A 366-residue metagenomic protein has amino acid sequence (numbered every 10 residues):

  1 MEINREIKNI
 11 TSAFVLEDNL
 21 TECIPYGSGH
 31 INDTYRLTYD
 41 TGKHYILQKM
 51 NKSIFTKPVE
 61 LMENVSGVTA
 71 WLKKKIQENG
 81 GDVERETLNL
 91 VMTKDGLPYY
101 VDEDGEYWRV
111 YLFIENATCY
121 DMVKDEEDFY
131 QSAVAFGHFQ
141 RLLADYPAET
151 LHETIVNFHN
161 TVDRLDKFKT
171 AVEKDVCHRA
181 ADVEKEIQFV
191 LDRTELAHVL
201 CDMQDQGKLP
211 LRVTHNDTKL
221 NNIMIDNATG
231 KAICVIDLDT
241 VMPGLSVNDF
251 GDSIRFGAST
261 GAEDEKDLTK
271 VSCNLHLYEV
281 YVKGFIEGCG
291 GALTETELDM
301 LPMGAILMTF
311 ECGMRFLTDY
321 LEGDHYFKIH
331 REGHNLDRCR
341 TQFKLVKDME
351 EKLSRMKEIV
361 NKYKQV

Functional and structural regions predicted by a protein language model:
M1-I24: Juxta-kinase regulatory segment immediately upstream of eukaryotic protein kinase catalytic domains
E6, E60, N64, Q131 (+4 more regions): Charged catalytic carboxylate motif
C23-T170, G244-S246, G257, A262-V271 (+4 more regions): Conserved ATP-binding subdomain of kinase catalytic cores across diverse folds
I24-S28, Q48-K49, F55-V59, I114-V134 (+5 more regions): ATP-dependent phospho-/nucleotidyl transfer catalytic cores
Y45, E86, R109, R212 (+2 more regions): Protein kinase-like catalytic core scaffold
T56, D226-K283, G290-L293, I329-N335: Active-site Asp-x-Gly
E103, P210-H215, M242, L277 (+2 more regions): Secondary-structure capping and boundary motifs in well-ordered enzyme cores
D163, E279, K283-V360: Helix-rich C-terminal or lid/interface subdomains of diverse kinases
